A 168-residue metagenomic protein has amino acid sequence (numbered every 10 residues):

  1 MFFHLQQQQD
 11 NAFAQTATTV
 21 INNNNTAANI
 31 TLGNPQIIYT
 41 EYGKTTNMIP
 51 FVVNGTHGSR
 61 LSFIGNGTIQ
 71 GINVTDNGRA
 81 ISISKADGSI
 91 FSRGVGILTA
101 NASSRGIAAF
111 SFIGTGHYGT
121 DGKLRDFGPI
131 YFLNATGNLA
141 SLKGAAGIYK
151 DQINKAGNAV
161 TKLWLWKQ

Functional and structural regions predicted by a protein language model:
F2-Q168: Beta-strand-enriched cores of mature, soluble protein domains
